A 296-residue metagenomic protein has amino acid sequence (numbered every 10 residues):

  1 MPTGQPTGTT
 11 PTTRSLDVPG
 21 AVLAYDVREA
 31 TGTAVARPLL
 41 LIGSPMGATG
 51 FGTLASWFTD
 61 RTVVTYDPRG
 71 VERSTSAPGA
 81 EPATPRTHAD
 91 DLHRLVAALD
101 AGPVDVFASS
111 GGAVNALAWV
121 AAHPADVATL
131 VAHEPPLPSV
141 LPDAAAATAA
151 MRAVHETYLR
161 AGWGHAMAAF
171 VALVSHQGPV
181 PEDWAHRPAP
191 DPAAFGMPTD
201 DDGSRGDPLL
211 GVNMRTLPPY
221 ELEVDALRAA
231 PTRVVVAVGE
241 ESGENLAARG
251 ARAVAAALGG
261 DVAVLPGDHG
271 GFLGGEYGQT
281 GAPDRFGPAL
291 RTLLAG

Functional and structural regions predicted by a protein language model:
M1-T13: An N-terminal hydrophobic leader/cap segment in hydrolases
R14-S76, E81: Conserved HGGG/HGGXW glycine-rich cap/lid loop of the alpha/beta-hydrolase fold
D67-V71, P136, D268: Short beta-to-alpha linker loops that shape the active-site pocket of alpha/beta-hydrolase fold enzymes
G70-D105: Active-site loop/oxyanion-hole signature of alpha/beta-hydrolase fold enzymes
G102-D143: Conserved hydrolase catalytic core segment
A132, P136-G162: A catalytic-pocket lid/entrance helix-loop region that shapes and gates access to the active site across common
A150-A153, T157-D261: Alpha/beta-hydrolase
L258-G296: Catalytic active-site module of serine/aspartate enzymes centered on a nucleophile-bearing elbow/loop
